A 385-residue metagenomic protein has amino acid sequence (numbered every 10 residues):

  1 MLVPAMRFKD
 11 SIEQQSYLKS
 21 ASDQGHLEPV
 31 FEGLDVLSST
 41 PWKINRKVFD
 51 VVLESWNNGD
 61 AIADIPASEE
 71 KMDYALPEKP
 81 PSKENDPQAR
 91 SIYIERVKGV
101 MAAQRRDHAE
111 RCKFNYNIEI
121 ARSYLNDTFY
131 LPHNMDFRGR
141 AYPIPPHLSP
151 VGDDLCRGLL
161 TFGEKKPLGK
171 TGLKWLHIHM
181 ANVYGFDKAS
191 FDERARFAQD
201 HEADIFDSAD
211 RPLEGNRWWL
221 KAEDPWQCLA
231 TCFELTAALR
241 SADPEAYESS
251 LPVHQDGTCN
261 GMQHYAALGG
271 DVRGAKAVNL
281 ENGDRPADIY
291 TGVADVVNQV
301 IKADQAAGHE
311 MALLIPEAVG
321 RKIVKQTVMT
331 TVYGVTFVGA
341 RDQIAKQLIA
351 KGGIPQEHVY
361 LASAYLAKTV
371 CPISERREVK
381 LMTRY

Functional and structural regions predicted by a protein language model:
M1-V328, V332-Y385: Non-catalytic nucleic-acid-binding interfaces of large nucleic-acid enzymes and RNP effectors
